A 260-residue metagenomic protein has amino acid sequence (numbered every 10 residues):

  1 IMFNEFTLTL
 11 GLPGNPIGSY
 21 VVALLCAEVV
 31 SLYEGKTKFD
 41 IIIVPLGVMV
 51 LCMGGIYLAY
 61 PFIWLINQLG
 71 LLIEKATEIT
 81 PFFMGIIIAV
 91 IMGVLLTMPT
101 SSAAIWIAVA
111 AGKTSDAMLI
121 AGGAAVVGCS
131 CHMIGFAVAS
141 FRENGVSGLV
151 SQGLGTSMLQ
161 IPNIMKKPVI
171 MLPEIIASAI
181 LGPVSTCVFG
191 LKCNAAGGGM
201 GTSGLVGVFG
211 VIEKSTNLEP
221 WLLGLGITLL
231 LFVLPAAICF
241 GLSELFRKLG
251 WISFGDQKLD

Functional and structural regions predicted by a protein language model:
I1-D260: Pore-lining transmembrane helices
